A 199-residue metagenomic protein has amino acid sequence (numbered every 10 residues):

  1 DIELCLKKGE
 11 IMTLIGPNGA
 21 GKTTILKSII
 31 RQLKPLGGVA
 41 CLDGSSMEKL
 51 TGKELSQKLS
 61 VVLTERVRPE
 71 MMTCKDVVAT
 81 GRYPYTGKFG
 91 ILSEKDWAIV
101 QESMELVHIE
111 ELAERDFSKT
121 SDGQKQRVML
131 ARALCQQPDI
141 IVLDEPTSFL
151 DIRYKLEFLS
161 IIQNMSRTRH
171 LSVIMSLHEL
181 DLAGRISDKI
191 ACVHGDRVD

Functional and structural regions predicted by a protein language model:
I15-P17: The feature captures the beta-strand-to-loop junction immediately N-terminal to the Walker
I30: Helix-to-loop junction immediately C-terminal to a conserved catalytic motif
G38-S46, L55: Conserved ABC transporter NBD signature motif
A79, E94-L112, Q137: Conserved ABC ATPase "signature" region
D116-T120, Q124: Conserved ABC ATPase signature
I141-D144: Catalytic Walker B motif of ABC-type/P-loop ATPase nucleotide-binding domains
L177-H178: H-loop/switch region of ABC-family ATPase nucleotide-binding domains
